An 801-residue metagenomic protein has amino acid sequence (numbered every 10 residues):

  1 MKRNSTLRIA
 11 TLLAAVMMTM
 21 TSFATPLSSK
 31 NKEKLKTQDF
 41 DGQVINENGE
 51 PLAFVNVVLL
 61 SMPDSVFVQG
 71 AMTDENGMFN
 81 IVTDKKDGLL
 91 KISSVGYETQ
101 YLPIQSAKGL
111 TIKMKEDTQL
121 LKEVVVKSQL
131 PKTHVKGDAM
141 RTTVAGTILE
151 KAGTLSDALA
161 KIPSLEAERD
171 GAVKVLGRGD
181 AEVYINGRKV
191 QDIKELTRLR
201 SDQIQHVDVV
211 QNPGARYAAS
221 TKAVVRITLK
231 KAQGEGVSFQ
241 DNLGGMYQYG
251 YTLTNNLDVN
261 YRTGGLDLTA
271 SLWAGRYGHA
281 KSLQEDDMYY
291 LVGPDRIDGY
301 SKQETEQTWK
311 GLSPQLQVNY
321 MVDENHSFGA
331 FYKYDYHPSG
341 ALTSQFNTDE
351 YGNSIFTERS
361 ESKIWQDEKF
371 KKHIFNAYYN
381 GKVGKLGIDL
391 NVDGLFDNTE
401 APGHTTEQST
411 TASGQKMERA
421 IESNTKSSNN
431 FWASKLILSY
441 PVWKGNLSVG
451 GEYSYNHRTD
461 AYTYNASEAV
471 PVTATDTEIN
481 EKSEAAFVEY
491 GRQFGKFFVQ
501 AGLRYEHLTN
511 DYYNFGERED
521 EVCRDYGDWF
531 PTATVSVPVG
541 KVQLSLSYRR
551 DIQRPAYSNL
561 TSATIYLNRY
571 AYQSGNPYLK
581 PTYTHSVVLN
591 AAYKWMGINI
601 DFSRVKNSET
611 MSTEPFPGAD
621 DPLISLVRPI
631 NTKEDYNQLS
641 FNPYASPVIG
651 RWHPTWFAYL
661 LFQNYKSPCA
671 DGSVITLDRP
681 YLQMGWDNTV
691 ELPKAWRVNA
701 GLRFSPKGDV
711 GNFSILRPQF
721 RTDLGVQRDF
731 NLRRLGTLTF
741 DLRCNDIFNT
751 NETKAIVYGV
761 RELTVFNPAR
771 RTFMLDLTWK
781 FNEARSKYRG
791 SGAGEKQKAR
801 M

Functional and structural regions predicted by a protein language model:
P26-K30, N56-L60, K91-Y97, G109-I148 (+3 more regions): Short, acidic, small-residue-rich periplasmic hinge/interaction motif at the N-terminus of Gram-negative outer-membrane
P63-M78: Short, acidic Ser/Thr/Gly-rich low-complexity loop/linker segments typical of extracellular and cell-surface proteins
V82, K161, R188-G214: Short acidic/polar hinge/loop motifs at secondary-structure boundaries that mediate gating or recognition
A107-K113, E123, L155-A158, K174 (+4 more regions): N-terminal periplasmic accessory domains that precede and gate Gram-negative outer-membrane beta-barrel machines
S313-H337, S362-N514, P538-Q543, G597 (+1 more regions): Face-selective signature of the C-terminal outer-membrane beta-barrel domain
F431-K435, S483-A485, S574, K580 (+4 more regions): Outer membrane beta-barrel strand-and-loop segments of large Gram-negative receptors, especially TonB-dependent
T475-E481, E521-R524, I552-K606, S625-L639 (+1 more regions): Outer-membrane beta-barrel signature, preferentially recognizing the C-terminal barrel domain of Gram-negative
W656, F730-M801: C-terminal beta-signal and adjacent terminal beta-strands/loops of Gram-negative outer-membrane beta-barrel proteins
